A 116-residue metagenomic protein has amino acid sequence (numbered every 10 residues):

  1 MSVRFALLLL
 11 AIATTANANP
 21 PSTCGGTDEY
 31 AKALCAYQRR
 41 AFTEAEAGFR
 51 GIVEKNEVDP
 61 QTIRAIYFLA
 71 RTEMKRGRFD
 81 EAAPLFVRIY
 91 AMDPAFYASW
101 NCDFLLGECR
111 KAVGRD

Functional and structural regions predicted by a protein language model:
S2, A16-D116: Acidic, polar-rich low-complexity tracts and alpha-helical solenoid repeat scaffolds
F5-A13: Sec-dependent N-terminal signal peptides
